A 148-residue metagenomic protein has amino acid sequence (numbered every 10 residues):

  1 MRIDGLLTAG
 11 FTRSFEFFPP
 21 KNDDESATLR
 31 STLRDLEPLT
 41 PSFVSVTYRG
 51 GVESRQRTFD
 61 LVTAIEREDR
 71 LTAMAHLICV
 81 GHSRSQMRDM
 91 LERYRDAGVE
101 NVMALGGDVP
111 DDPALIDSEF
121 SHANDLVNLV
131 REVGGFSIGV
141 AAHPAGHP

Functional and structural regions predicted by a protein language model:
M1-V46: Conserved N-terminal beta1-alpha1 strand-loop-helix module at the mouth
D4-T8, L33-P38, F59-R70, L91-V99 (+1 more regions): Acidic (Asp/Glu)-rich catalytic clusters
T12-R30, A73-S85, S137-P148: Active-site mouth loops of central-metabolism enzymes
P20, T40-L61, G107-S118: Glycine-rich, proline-tolerant flexible connector loops at the mouths of alpha/beta enzymes
Y48-R49, I78-V80, G106-V109, H143-P144: Short, ordered loop/turn segments at secondary-structure junctions
V52-H76, E119-V140: Alpha-helix-loop-beta-strand connector modules within alpha/beta enzyme cores
C79-R93, F120-S121: Glycine-rich anion/phosphate-binding loops
E100-G107, G139-A141: Non-cysteine beta-strand/loop elements that form the S-adenosyl-L-methionine
